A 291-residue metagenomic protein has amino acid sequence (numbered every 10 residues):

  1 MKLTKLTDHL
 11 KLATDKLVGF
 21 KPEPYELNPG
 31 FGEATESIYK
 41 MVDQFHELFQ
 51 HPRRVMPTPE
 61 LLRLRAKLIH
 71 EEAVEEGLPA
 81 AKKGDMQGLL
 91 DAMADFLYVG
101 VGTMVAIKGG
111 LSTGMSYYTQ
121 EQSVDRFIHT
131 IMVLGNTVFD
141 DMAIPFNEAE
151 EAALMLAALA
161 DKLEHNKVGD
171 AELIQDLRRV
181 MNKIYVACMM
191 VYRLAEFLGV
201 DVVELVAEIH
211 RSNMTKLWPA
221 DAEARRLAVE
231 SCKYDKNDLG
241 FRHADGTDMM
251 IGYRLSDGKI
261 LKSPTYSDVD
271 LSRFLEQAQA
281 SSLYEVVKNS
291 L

Functional and structural regions predicted by a protein language model:
K2-L291: Flexible "arm" and connector segments at domain edges
